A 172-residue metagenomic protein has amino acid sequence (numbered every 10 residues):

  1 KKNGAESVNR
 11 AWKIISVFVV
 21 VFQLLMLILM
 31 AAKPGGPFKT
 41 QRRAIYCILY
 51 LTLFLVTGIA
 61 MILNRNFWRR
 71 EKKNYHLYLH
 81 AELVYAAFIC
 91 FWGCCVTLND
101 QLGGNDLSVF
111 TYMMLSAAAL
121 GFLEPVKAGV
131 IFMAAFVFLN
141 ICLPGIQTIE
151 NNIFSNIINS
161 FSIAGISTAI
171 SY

Functional and structural regions predicted by a protein language model:
K1-G4: Short, Lys/Arg-rich, polar N-terminal cytosolic tail immediately upstream of the first transmembrane signal-anchor
W12-S16, C47-I48, G129-V130, I157-I158: Hydrophobic alpha-helical transmembrane segments
V19-A117, A135-V137: Hydrophobic transmembrane alpha-helices and their membrane-interface boundaries in multi-pass, membrane-anchored
N64, F161-Y172: Juxtamembrane or sensor-core-proximal signal-transducing alpha helices that couple sensory domains to cytosolic
W92-G104, F122, I146-F154: Membrane-interface helix caps and helix-loop-helix hairpins in membrane proteins
S116-A128: Canonical bilayer-spanning transmembrane alpha-helix
K127-I141: Central hydrophobic cores of alpha-helical transmembrane segments in multi-pass integral membrane proteins
L139-F161: Interfacial aromatic-anchored transmembrane helix boundaries in multi-pass membrane proteins
